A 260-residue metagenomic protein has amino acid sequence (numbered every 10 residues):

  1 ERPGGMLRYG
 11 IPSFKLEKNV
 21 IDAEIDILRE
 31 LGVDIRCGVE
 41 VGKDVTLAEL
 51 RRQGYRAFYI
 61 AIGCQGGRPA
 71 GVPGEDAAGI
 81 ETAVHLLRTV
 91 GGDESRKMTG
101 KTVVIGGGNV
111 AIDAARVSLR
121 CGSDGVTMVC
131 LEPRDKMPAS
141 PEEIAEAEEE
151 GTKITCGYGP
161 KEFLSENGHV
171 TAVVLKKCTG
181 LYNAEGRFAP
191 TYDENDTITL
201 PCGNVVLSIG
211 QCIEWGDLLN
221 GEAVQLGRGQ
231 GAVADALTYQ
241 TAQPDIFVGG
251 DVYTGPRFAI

Functional and structural regions predicted by a protein language model:
R2-L31, I35, V90, A115-E162: Rossmann-like dinucleotide-binding cores of NAD(P)H-dependent redox enzymes
R8, A70-G74, A115-V117, S140-P141 (+2 more regions): Short amphipathic alpha-helical segments
D22-V72, E162-V170, V174, T179-Y182 (+2 more regions): Feature captures the FAD/FMN-dependent oxidoreductase FAD-binding
D26-E40, G67-C121, L226-L237, T241-A242: Glycine-rich dinucleotide-binding loop and its adjacent helix/turn
D34-G38, E81, K153-T155, V174 (+1 more regions): General small-molecule cofactor/ligand-binding pocket signal
I62, G106, C130-E132, G250: Short beta-strand/turn micro-motifs composed of small residues that flank or help shape donor/cofactor-binding pockets
D76-T99, N183-P256: FAD-site-proximal beta/loop scaffold in flavoenzymes
